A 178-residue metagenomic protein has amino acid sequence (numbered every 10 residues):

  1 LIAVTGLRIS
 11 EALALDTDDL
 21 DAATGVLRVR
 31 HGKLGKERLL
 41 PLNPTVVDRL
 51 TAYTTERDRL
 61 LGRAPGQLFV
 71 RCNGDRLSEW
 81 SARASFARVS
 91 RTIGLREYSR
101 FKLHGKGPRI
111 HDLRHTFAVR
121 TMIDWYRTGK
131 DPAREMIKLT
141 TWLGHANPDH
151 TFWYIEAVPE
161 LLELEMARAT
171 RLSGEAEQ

Functional and structural regions predicted by a protein language model:
L1-A14, L34, D124-G129, A133 (+1 more regions): A short, glycine-centered helix-capping/turn motif at helix boundaries that positions DNA-contacting or catalytic
L1-A3, L34, T45-Y53, R83-F86 (+5 more regions): Short, structured motif recognition centered on aromatic/hydrophobic residues
T5, S10, A14-T51, T55-E56: Conserved tyrosine-mediated DNA breakage-rejoining catalytic core shared by Y-recombinases
L15-L20, P132-A146, I155-A157: A short, basic/aromatic helix-end/turn motif that makes direct DNA contacts
H31, L143-R168: Catalytic-site neighborhood detector that most strongly recognizes the C-terminal catalytic loop/helix of tyrosine
G32-T51, G66-R88, G105-I110: C-terminal catalytic core of Y-nucleophile DNA break-rejoin enzymes
L40, A84-T141: Short, basic (Lys/Arg/His-rich) helix/loop patches that form interaction surfaces in the mid-to-C-terminal regions
R168-Q178: C-terminal secondary-structure termini that scaffold catalytic or DNA-interacting sites
